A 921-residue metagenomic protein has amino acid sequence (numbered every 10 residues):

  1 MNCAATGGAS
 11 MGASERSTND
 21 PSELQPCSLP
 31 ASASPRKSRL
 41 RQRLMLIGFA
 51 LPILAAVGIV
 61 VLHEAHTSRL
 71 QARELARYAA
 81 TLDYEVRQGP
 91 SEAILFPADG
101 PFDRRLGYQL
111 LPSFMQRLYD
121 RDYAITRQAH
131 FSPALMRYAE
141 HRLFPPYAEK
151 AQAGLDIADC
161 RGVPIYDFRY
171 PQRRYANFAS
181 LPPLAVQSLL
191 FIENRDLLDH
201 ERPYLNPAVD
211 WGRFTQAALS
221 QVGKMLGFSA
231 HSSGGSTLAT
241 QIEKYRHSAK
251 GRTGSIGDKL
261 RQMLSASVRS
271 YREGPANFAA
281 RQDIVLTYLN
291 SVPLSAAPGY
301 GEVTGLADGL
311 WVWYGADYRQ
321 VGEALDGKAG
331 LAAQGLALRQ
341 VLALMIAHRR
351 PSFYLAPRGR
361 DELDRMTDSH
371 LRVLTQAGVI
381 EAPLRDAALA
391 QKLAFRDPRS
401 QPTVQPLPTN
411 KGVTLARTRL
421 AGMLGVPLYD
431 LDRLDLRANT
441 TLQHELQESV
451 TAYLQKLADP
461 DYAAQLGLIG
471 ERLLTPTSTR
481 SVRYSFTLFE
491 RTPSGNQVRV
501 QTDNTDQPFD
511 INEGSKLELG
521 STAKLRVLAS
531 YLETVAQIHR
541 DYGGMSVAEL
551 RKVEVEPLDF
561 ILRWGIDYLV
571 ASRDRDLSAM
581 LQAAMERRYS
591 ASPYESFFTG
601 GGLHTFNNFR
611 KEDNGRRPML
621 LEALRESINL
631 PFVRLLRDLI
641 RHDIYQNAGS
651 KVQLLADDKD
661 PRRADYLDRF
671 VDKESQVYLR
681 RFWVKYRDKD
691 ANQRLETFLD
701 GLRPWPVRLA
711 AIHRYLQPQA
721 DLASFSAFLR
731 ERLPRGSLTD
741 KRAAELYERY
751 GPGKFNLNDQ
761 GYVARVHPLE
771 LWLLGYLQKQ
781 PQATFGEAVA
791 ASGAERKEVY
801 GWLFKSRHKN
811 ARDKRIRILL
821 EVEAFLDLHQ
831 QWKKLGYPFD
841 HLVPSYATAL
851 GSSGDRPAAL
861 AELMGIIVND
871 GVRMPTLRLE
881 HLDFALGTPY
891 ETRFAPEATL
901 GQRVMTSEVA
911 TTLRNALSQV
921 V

Functional and structural regions predicted by a protein language model:
G12-R16, D20-I165, G335, D461: N-terminal type II signal-anchor transmembrane helix that functions as the membrane-insertion/stop-transfer segment
L46-A50, V57-A72, A76-R87, S91 (+8 more regions): Non-catalytic, structured segments within soluble enzyme domains
Q109, S113, E149-L155, C160-V163 (+30 more regions): Extracytoplasmic
Q172-L184, A438, Q507-L532, D541-L558 (+3 more regions): Short active-site loop at a secondary-structure junction that contains or immediately precedes the catalytic residue(s)
L184-R195, L374, V450, L519-G543 (+3 more regions): Active-site SXXK
L198-G212, Y300-A307, A382-L384, E533-G602 (+4 more regions): Short, well-structured active-site flanking segments
L205-F214, G301-W311, Q376-F395, L466-P476 (+5 more regions): Acidic/histidine-enriched alpha-helical segments
T440-L488, V498-E513, V527, A571-M585 (+6 more regions): A penicillin-recognizing enzyme superfamily signal
